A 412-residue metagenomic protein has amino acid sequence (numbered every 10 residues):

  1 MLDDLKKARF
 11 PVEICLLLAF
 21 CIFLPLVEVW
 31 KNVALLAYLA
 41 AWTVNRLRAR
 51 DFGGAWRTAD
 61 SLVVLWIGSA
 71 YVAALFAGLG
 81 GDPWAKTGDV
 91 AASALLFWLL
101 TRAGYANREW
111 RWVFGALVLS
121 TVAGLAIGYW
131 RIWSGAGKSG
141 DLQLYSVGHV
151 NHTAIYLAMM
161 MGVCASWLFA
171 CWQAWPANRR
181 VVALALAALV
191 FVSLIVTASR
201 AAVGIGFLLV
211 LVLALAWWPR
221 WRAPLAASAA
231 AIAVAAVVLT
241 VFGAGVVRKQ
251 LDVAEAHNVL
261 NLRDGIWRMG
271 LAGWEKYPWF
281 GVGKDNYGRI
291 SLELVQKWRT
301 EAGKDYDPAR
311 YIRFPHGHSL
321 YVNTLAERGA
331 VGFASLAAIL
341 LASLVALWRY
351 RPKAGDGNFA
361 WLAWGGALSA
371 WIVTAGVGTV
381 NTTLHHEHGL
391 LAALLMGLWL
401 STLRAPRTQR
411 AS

Functional and structural regions predicted by a protein language model:
M1-A85, L95-L99, A103-G115, W167-V181 (+3 more regions): Transmembrane signal-anchor hairpin modules in multi-pass inner-membrane enzymes, especially those that act on
V27-A34, A85-K86, Y145-M160, R200-A201 (+3 more regions): Membrane-interface micro-motifs in multi-pass membrane enzymes
A37-T43, V210, L336-A342, W364-S412: Transmembrane alpha-helices of multi-pass inner-membrane enzymes
Y38, G68-V72, L95, E109-S139 (+5 more regions): Alpha-helical transmembrane segments of multi-pass inner-membrane proteins
F191, F280, D305-L347: A conserved mid-to-late transmembrane alpha helix and its immediate loop/hinge that forms the functional core
V192, V196-T197, W217-L260, I266-K276 (+3 more regions): A membrane-periplasm/extracellular boundary helix in multi-pass inner-membrane enzymes that assemble envelope glycans
H257-L260, D285-A326: Interfacial juxtamembrane loops and adjacent helix segments that form the catalytic/substrate-binding surfaces
R328-I372: Hydrophobic transmembrane alpha-helices and their immediate junctions
